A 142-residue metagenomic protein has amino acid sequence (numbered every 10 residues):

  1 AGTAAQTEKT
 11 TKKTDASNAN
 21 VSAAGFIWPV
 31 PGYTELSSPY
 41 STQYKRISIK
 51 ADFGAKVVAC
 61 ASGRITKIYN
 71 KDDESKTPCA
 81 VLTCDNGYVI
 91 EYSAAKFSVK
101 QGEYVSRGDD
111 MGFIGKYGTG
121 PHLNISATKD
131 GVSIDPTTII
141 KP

Functional and structural regions predicted by a protein language model:
G2-T77, S106-R107, I134: Surface-exposed, glycine-biased beta-strand/turn segments
G25-W28, Y33-T34, K96, K100 (+2 more regions): Compact recognition or signaling/catalytic modules
V30, E91-A95, I134-I140: Short amphipathic beta-strand/extended segments with alternating polar/hydrophobic composition
Y40, Y69, V99, I114-G115: Sec/Tat-exported extracytoplasmic proteins
S41, G54, N70-K71, T83-G87 (+2 more regions): Solvent-exposed coil/turn segments that connect beta secondary-structure elements in extracytoplasmic/periplasmic
A59-S98, G120-A127: Zn2+-dependent peptidoglycan hydrolase active-site motif and core
V81-T83, Q101-P142: Conserved, short, structured surface segments that act as functional micro-motifs
